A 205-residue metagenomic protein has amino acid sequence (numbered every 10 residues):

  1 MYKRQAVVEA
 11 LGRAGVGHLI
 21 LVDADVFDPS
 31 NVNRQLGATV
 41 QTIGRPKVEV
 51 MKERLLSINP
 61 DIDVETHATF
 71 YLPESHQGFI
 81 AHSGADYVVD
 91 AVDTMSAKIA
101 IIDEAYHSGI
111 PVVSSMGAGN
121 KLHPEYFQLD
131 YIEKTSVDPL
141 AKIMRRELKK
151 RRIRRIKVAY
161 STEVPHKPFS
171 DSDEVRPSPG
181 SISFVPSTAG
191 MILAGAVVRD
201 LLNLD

Functional and structural regions predicted by a protein language model:
K3-D205: Adenine nucleotide-associated cytosolic modules
